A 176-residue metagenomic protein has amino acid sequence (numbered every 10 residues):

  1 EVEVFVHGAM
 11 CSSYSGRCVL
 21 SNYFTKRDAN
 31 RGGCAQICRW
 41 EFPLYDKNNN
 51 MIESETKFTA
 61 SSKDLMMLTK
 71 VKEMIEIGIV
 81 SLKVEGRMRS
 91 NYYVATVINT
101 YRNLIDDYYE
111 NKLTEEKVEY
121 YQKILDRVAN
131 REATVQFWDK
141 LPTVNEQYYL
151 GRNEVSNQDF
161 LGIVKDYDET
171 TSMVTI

Functional and structural regions predicted by a protein language model:
E1-I176: Surface-exposed amphipathic alpha-helical tracts and adjacent flexible/coil segments at the periphery of soluble enzymes
